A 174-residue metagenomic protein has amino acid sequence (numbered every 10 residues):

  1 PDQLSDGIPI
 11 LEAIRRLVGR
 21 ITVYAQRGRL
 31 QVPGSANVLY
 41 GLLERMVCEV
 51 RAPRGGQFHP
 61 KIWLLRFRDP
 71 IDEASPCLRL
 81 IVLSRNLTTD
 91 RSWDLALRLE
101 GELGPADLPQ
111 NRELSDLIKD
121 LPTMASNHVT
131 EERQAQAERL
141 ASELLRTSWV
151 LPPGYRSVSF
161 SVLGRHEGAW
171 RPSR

Functional and structural regions predicted by a protein language model:
Q3-R171: HKD-type phospholipase D/PLD-like phosphodiesterase module
